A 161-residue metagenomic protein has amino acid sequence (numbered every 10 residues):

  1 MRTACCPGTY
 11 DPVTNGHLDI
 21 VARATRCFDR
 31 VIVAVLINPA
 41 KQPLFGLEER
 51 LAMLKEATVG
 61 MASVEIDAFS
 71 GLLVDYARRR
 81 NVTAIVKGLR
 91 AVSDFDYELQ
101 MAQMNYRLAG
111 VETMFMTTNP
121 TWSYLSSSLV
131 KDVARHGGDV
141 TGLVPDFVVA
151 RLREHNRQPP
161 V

Functional and structural regions predicted by a protein language model:
M1-V161: Nucleotidyltransferase catalytic core that binds NTPs
